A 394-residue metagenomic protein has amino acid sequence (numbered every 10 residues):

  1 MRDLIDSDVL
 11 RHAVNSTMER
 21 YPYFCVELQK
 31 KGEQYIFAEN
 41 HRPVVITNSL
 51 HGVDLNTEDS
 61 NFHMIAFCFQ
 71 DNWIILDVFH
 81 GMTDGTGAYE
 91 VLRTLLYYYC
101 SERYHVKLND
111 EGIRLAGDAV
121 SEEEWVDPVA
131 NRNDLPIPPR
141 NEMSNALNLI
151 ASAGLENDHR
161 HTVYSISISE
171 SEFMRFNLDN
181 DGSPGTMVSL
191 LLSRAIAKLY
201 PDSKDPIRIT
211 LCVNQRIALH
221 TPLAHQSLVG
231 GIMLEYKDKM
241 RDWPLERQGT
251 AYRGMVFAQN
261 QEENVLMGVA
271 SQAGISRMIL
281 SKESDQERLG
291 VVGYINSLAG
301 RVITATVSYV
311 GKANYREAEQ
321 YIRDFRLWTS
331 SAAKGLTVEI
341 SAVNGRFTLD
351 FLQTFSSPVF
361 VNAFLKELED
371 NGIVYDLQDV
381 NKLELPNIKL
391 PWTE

Functional and structural regions predicted by a protein language model:
M1, M82-E90, T94-R175, L368-E394: Non-catalytic, low-complexity flexible loops and terminal extensions
M1-D8, D59-I74, A151-R216, F347: Gly/Ser/Thr-rich phosphate-binding loops and adjoining beta-strand/alpha-helix segments that form adenosine-phosphate
M1-Q34, H41-A66, K198-E394: Acyl-thioester-dependent acyl-group transfer interface
R2-I5, F79-G87, S165, F176-P184 (+3 more regions): Conserved aromatic-histidine-acidic binding/catalytic patches
Y35-E39, L115-A116: Conserved catalytic core of two-metal-ion nucleotidyltransferases
S60-H105, E111-E124, S203, S341-F360: Histidine-centered acyl-transfer/condensation active-site motif and its immediate structural neighborhood
T83, L96-C100, L178-D181, L192-P201 (+2 more regions): Hydrophobic/aromatic-lined pockets within catalytic cores
